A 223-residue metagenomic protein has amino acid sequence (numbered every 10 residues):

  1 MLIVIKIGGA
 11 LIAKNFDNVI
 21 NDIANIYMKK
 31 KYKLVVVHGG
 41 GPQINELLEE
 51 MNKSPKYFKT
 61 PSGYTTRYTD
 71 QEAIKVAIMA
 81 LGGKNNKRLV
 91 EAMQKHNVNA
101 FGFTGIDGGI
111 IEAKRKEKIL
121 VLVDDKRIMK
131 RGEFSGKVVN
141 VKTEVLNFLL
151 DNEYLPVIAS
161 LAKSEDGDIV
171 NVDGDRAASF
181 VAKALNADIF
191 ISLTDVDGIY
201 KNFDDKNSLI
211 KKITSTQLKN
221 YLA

Functional and structural regions predicted by a protein language model:
M1-A223: Nucleotide/pyrophosphate-binding catalytic subdomain
